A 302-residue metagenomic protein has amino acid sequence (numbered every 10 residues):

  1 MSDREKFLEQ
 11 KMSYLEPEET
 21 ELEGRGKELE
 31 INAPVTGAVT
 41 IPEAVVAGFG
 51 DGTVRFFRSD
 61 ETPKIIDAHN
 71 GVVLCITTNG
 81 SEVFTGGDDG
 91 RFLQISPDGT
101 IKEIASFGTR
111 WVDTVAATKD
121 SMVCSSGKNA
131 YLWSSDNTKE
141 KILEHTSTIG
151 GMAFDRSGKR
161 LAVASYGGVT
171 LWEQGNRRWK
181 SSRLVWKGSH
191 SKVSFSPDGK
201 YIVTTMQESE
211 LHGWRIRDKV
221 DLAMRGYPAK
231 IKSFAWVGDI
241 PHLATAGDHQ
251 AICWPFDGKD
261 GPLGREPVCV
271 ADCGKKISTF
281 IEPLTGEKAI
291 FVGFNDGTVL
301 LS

Functional and structural regions predicted by a protein language model:
M1-S302: WD40-repeat beta-propeller superdomains and closely related acidic/aromatic-rich repeat-like regions
